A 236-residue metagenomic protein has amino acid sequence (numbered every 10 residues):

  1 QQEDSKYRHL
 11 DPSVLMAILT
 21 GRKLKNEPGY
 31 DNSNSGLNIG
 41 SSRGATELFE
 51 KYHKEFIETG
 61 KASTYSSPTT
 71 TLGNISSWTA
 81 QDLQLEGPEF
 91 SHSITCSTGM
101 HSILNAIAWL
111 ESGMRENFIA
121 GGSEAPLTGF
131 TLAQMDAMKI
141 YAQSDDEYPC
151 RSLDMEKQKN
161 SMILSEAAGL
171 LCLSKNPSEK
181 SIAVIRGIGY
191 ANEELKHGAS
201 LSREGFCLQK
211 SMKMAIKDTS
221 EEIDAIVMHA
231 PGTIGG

Functional and structural regions predicted by a protein language model:
Q1, D146-A225: Condensing-enzyme catalytic core mediating Claisen C-C bond formation in acyl metabolism
Q1-S93, P126-T131, S220-G236: Conserved beta-ketoacyl condensing-enzyme motif
A17-E27, L72-I75, A80-L83, G87-E124 (+1 more regions): Active-site-proximal alpha-helical scaffold in enzymes
S33, G113, A133, E179-A183 (+1 more regions): Structured loop/turn residues at beta-strand edges in well-structured enzyme cores
S42, T46, H101, E124 (+3 more regions): Gly/Ser/Thr-rich beta-alpha loop segments that engage phosphate groups in nucleotides
G60-S63, T70, L104, A108 (+1 more regions): Glycine-/small-residue-rich "gating" segment that lines the acyl/pantetheine channel and substrate pocket
S67-T71, I94-T98, N160-S165, S200-C207 (+1 more regions): Short, contiguous, pocket-lining structural segments that sit at or immediately flank catalytic/ligand-binding sites
M114-K159, I188-S202, A230-G235: Acyl-CoA/ACP chain-elongation machinery
